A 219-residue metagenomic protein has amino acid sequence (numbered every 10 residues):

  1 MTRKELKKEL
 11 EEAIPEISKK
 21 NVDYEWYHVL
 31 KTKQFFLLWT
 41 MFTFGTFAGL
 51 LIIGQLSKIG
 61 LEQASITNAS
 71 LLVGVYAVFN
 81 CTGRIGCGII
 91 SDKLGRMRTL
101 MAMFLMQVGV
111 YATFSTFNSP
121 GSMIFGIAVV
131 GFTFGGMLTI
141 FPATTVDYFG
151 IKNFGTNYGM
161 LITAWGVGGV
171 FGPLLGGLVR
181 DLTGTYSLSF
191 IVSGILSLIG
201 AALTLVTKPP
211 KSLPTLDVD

Functional and structural regions predicted by a protein language model:
Y27-I89, G172: Extracytoplasmic gate region of multi-pass secondary transporters
G60-L61, I90-S91, L175-G184: Interfacial helix-cap and linker-helix signal at transmembrane-aqueous boundaries of multi-pass secondary transporters
I66, V146-F154, G184: Paired intracellular helix-loop junctions of major facilitator superfamily
K93-F104: Cytoplasmic membrane-interface "Motif A"-like loop-to-helix N-cap segments of 12-TM Major Facilitator Superfamily
M106-N118: C-terminal ends and interior cores of transmembrane alpha-helices in multi-pass membrane transporters/permeases
G121-V129: Paired small-residue
G136-F149: Intracellular juxtamembrane helix-capping segments at the cytosolic ends of symmetry-related transmembrane helices
G194-D219: Multi-pass alpha-helical transporter architecture, strongest for 12-TM Major Facilitator/SLC carriers used
